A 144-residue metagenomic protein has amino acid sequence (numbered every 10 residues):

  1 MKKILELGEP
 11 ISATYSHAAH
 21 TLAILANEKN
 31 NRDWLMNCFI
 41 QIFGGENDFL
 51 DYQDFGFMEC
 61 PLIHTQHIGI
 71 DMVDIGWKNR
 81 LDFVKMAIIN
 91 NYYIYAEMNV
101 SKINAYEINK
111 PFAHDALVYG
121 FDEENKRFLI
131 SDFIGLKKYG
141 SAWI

Functional and structural regions predicted by a protein language model:
K2-E28, D33-I144: Conserved active-site-adjacent core of cysteine acyl-enzyme catalytic domains
